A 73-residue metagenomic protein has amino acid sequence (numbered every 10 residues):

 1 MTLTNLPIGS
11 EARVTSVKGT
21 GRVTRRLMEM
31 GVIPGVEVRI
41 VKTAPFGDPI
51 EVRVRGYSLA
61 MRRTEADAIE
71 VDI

Functional and structural regions predicted by a protein language model:
M1-I73: Compact, glycine-rich, soluble single-domain proteins
